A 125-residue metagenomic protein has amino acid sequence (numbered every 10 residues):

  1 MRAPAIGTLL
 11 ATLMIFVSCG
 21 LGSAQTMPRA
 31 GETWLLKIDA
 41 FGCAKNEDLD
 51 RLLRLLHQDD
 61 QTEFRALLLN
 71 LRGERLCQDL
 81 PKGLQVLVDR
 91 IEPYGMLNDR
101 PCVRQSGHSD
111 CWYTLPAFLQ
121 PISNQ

Functional and structural regions predicted by a protein language model:
M1-A5: Positively charged n-region of N-terminal signal peptides that target proteins for export
G7-S18: Bacterial N-terminal signal peptides
V17, L52, D59, M96 (+1 more regions): Generic preference for flexible, low-structure residues
G20-A24: Sec/Tat signal peptide C-region and signal peptidase I cleavage site
T26-G42, P101-Q125: Boundary regions of SH3-family modules and the immediately adjacent low-complexity/disordered segments in eukaryotic
T26-R29, T33-Y94: Beta-loop motif signature
Q78-P116: SH3/SH3-like beta-barrel superfamily modules
